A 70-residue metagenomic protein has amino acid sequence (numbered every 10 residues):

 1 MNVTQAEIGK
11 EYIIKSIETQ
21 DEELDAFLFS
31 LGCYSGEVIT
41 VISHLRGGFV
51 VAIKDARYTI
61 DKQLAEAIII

Functional and structural regions predicted by a protein language model:
M1, E18-Q20, S43-G48: Short, charged beta-turn/beta-strand-edge "cap" motif at the junction between a beta-strand and an adjacent loop
N2-Q5, E66: Intrinsically disordered, low-complexity, charged/polar segments
I14-S16, S30-G32, V50-I53: Short, acidic/hydrophobic/Gly-rich beta-strand patch recurrent on exposed beta strands that often constitutes part
E23-F27: Short alpha-helix capping/helix-loop boundary micro-motifs
I42-I70: C-terminal structural segments of small proteins and small subunits
